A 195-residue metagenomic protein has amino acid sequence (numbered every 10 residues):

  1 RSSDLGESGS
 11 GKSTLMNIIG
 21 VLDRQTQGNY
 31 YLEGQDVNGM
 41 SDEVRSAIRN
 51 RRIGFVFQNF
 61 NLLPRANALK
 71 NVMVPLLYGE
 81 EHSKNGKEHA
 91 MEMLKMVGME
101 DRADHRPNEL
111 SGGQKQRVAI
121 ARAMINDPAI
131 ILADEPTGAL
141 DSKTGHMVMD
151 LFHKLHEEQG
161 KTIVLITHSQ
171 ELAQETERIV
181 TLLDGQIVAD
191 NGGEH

Functional and structural regions predicted by a protein language model:
S3-L182: ABC family nucleotide-binding domain
I179-G192: H-loop (His-switch) and adjacent beta-strand-loop-beta switch element of ABC-type ATPase nucleotide-binding domains
